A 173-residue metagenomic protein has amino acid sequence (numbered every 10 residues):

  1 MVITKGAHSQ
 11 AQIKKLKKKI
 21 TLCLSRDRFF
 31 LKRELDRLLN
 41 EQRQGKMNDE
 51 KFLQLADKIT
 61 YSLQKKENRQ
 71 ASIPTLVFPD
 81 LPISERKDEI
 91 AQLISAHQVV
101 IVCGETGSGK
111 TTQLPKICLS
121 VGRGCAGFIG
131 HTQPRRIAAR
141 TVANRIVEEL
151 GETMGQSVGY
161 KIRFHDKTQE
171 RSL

Functional and structural regions predicted by a protein language model:
M1-A96: Intrinsically disordered, low-complexity N-terminal segments enriched in charged residues and glycine with frequent
L93, Q98-L173: Conserved P-loop/Walker A NTP-binding site and adjacent catalytic elements of P-loop NTPases
